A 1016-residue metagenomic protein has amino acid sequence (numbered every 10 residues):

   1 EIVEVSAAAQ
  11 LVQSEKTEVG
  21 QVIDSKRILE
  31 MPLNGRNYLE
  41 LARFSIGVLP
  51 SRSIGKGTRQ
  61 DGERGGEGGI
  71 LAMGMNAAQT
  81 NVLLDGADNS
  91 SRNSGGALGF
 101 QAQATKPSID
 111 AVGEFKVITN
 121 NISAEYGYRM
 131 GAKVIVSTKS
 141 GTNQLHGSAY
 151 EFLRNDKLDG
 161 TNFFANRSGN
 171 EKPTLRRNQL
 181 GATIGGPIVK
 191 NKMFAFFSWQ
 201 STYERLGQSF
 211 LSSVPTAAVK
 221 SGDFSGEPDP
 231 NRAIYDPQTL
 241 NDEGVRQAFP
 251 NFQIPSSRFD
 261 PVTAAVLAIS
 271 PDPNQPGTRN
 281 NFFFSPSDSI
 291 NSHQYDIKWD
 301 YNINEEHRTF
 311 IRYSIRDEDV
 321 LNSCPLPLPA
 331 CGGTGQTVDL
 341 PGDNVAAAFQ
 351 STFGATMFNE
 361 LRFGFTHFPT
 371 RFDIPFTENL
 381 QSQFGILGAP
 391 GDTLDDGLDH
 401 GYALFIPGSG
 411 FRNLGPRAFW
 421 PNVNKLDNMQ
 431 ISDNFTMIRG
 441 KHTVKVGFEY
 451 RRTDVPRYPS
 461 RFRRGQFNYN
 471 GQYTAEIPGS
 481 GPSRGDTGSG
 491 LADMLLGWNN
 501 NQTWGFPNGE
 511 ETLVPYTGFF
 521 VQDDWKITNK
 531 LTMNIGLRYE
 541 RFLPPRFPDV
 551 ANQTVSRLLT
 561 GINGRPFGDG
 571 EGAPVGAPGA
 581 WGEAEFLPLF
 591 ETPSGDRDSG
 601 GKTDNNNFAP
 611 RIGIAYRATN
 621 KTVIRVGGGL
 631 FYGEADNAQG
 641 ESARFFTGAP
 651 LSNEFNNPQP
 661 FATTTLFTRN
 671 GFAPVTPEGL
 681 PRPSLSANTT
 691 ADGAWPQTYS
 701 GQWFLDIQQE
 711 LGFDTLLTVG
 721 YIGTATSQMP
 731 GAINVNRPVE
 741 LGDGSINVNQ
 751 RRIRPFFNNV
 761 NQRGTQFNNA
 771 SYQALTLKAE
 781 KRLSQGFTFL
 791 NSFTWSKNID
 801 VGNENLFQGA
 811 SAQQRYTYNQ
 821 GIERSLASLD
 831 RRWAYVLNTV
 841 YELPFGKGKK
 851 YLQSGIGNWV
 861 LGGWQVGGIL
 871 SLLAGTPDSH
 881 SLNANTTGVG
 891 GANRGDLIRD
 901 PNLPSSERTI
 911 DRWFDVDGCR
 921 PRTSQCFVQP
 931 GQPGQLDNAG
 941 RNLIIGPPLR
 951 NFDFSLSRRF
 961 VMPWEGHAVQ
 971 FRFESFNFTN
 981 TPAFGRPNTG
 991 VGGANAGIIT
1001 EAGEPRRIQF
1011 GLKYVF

Functional and structural regions predicted by a protein language model:
I2-S140, N155, D159, F164-G169 (+4 more regions): Periplasmic N-terminal accessory/gating domains of Gram-negative outer-membrane beta-barrel systems
A7, A149-N155, F197-S201, I311-I315 (+10 more regions): Transmembrane beta-barrel strands of outer-membrane/channel proteins
Y38, S51, S382, A389-D396 (+3 more regions): Solvent-exposed loop/turn elements at secondary-structure boundaries
G68, A111, M130-A132, N178-A182 (+15 more regions): Hydrophobic, lipid-facing positions within transmembrane beta-strands of outer-membrane proteins
A78, Q103, I109, T142 (+7 more regions): Short, solvent-exposed micro-motifs at the edges of structured domains
T119, T138, G186-I188, Y301 (+12 more regions): Residue-level signature of outer-membrane beta-barrel architecture
M193, E306-T309, T356-N359, H442-V444 (+5 more regions): Repeated loop/turn-to-beta-strand initiation elements of outer-membrane beta-barrel proteins
P215, D229-N241, A264-L267, D272-N274 (+4 more regions): Replace "related TpsB outer-membrane translocases also match" with "some related outer-membrane beta-barrels such as
